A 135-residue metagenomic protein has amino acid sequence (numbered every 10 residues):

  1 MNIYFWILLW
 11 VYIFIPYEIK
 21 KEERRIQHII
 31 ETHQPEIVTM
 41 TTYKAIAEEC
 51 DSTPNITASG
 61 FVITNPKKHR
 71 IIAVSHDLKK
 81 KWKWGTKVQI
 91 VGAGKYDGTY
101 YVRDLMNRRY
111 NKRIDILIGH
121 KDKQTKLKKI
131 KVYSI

Functional and structural regions predicted by a protein language model:
M1-P16: Hydrophobic membrane-insertion alpha-helices, especially the h-region of bacterial N-terminal signal peptides
P16-I135: Solvent-exposed, well-ordered loop and adjacent helix/strand elements within mature globular domains that form
